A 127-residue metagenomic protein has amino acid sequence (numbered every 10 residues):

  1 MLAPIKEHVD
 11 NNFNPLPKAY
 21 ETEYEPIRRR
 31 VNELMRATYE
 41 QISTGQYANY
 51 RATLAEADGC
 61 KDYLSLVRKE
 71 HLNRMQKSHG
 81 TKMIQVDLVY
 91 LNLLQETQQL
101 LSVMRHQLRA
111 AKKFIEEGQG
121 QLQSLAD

Functional and structural regions predicted by a protein language model:
M1-D127: Cytosolic, long alpha-helical scaffolding segments
